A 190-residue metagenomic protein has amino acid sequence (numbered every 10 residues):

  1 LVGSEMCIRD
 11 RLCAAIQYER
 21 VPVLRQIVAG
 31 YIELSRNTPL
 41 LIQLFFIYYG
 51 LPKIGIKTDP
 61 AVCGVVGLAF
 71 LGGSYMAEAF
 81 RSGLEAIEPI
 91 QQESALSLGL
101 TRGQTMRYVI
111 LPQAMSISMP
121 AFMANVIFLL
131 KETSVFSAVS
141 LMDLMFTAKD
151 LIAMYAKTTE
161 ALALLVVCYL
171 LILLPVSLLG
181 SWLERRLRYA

Functional and structural regions predicted by a protein language model:
S4-A190: Transmembrane alpha-helices and adjacent helix-loop boundaries
